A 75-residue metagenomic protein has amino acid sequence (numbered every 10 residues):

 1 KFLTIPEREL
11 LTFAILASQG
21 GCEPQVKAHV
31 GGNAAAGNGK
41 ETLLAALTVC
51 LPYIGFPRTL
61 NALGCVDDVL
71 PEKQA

Functional and structural regions predicted by a protein language model:
K1, Q19-Q25, F56: Short loop/beta submotifs within extracellular cysteine-rich repeat domains
K1-E7, A35, L51, F56-A75: Acidic, glycine/proline-rich low-complexity segments that act as flexible tails and inter-domain linkers
P6, L10, G21, E41-T42 (+1 more regions): Conserved active-site and cofactor/substrate-binding residues in soluble primary-metabolism enzymes
E7-A17, V26, A46-C50: Short, structured motif recognition centered on aromatic/hydrophobic residues
Q25-G32, A62: Short, tandemly repeated low-complexity microdomains enriched for cysteine and small residues
A28-V30, A36-N38, T42-C50: Extended hydrophobic/aromatic segments used for targeting, binding, or gating
